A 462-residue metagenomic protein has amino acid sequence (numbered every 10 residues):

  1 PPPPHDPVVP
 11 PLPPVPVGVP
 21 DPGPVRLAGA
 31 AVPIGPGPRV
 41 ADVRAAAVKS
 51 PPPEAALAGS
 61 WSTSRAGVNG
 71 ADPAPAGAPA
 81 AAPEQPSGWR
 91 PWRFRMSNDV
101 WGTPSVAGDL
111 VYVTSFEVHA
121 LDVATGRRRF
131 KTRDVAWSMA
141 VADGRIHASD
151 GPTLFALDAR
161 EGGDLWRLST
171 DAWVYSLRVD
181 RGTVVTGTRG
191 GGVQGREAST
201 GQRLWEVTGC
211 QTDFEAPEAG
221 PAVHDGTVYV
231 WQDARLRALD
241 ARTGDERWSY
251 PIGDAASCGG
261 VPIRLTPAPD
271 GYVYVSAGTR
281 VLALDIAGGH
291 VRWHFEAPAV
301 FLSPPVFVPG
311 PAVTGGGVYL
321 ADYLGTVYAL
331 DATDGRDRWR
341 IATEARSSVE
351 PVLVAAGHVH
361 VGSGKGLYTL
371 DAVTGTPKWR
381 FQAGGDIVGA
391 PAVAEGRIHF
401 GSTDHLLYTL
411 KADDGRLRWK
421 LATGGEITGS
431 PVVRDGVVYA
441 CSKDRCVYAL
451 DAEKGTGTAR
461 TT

Functional and structural regions predicted by a protein language model:
P1-S60, A76, T462: Low-complexity, proline/glycine-enriched flexible segments
P51-G88, F116: Blade/loop signatures of beta-propeller domains
P86-S105, R128-A142, G151, D164-D180 (+7 more regions): Extracytoplasmic beta-rich repeat domains
F116-H119, P152-F155, G190-V193, A234-R237 (+5 more regions): Loop/turn residues immediately N-terminal
D122-G126, D158-G162, E197-G201, D240-G244 (+5 more regions): Short loop/turn segments that connect beta-strands within beta-propeller blades
L417, L421-T462: Blade-level signature of beta-propeller repeat domains, shared across WD40, Kelch, NHL, RCC1 and BNR/Asp-box propellers
